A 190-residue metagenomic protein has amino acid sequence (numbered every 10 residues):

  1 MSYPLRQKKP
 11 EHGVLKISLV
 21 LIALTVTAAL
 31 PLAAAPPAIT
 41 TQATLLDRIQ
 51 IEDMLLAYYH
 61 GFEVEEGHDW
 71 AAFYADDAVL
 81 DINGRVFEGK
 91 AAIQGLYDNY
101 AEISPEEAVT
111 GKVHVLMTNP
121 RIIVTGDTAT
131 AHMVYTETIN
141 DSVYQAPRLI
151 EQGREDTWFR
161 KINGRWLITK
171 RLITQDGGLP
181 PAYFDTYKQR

Functional and structural regions predicted by a protein language model:
M1-V14: N-terminal secretory signal peptides that target proteins for export/translocation
S18-A29: Bacterial N-terminal signal peptides
A34-H68, A72: Short, low-complexity N-terminal intrinsically disordered segments enriched in polar/charged residues
I49, T110-V113, R148-I150: Transmembrane beta-barrel outer-membrane domains
G67-T136: A solvent-exposed, acidic/Ser-Thr-rich amphipathic alpha-helical stretch
V115-M117, I150-E155: Short, surface-exposed coil-to-beta transition loops
T130-H132, Q152-F184: Short beta-strand edge/turn micro-motifs at domain boundaries
E137-D141, F159: Beta-strand elements of well-folded, non-transmembrane domains
